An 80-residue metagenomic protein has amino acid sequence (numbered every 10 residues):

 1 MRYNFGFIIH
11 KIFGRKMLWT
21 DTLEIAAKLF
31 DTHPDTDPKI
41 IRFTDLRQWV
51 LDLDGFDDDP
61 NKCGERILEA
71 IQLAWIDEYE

Functional and structural regions predicted by a protein language model:
M1-K16: N-terminal amphipathic/basic-hydrophobic helices that include classical n-h-c signal peptides and signal-anchor
G14-E80: A charge-rich, low-complexity, intrinsically flexible signal that marks solvent-exposed coils, linkers, repeats
